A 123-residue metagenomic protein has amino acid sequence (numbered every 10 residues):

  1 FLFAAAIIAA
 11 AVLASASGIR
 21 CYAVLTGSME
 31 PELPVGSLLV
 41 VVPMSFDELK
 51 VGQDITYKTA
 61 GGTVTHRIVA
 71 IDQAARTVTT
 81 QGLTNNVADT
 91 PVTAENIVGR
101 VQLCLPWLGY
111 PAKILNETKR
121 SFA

Functional and structural regions predicted by a protein language model:
F1-L38, P43-S45, Y110-A123: Protein maturation boundaries and topogenic segments
I19-Y22, L39, H66-R67, V78 (+1 more regions): Small-residue-enriched segments and motifs
V24, Q53-D54, V64-I71: Short beta-strand-centered aromatic/proline hotspots
G36-L38, K50-Q53: Structural motif
D54-K58, T80-G82: Short beta-strand segments that buttress and anchor functional surface loops
K58-H66, P91-T93: Short coil-to-beta-strand transition motifs
V69-K113: Extended, hydrophilic extramembrane loops/domains of integral membrane proteins
